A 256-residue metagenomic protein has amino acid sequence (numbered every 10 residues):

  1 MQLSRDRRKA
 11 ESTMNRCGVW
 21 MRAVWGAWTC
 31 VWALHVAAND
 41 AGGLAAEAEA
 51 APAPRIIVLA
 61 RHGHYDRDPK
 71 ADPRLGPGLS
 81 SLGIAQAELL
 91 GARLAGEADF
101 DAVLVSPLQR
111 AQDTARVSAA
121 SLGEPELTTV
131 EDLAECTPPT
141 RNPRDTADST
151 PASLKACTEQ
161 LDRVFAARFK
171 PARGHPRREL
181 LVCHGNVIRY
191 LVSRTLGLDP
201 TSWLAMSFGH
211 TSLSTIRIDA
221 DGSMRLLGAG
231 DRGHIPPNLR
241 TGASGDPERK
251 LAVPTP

Functional and structural regions predicted by a protein language model:
R7-G26: Bacterial N-terminal signal peptides that target proteins for export
A23-H35: Bacterial N-terminal signal peptides
W32, A37-P54, E135-T146, H175 (+1 more regions): Acidic, low-complexity terminal tails and accessory targeting/binding regions of phosphate-metabolizing enzymes
G42-T129, S149-L154, T158-E159, R163: Active-site-proximal alpha-helix that buttresses catalytic centers in soluble enzyme cores
I57, H175-C183: Generic beta-sheet signal
D66-R67, D72-P73, P77, V117-G174 (+4 more regions): Phosphate-handling substructures
G96-A98, P171-P176: Glycine-rich phosphate-binding loop signature in dinucleotide/nucleotide-binding domains
